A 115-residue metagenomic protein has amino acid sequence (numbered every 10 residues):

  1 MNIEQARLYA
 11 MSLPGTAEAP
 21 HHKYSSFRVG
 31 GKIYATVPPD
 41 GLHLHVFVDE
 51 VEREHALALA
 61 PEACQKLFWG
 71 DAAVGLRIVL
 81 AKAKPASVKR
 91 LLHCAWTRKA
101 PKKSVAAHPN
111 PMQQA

Functional and structural regions predicted by a protein language model:
M1-A115: Charge-dense, helix-prone N-terminal extensions
